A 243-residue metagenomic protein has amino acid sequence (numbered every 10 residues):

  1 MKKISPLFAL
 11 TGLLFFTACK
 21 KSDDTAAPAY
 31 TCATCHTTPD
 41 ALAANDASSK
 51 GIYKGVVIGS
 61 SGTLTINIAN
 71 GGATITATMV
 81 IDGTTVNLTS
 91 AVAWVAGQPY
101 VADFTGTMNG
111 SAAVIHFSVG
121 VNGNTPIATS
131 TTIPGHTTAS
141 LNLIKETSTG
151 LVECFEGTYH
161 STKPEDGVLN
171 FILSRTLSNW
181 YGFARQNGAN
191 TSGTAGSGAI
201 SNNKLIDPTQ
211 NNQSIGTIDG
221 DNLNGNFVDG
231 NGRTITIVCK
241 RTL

Functional and structural regions predicted by a protein language model:
K2-A9: Sec-dependent signal peptide recognition, specifically the positively charged N-region followed immediately by
I4, K20-G106: Acidic/polar, low-complexity intrinsically disordered N-terminal segments immediately downstream of a Sec signal
F8, L42-A44, N187: Residues embedded in well-ordered secondary-structure elements
F15-A18: C-terminal motif of bacterial Sec signal peptides marking the signal peptidase cleavage site
T25-A43, Q98-F183, A199-L243: Beta-sheet ligand-binding and adhesion/scaffold domains
I58-S60, V80-T84, I133-G135, N187 (+2 more regions): Short strand-coil-strand connectors
G62-W94, T162-N202: N-terminal glycine/threonine-rich, aromatic-flanked beta-hairpin/loop signature
